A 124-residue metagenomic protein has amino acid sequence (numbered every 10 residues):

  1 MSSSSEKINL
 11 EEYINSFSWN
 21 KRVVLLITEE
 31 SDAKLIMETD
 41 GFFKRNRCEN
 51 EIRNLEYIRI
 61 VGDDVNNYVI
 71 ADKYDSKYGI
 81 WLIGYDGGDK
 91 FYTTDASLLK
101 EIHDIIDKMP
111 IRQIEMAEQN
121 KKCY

Functional and structural regions predicted by a protein language model:
M1-Y124: Non-catalytic interaction/Regulatory regions outside core domains
